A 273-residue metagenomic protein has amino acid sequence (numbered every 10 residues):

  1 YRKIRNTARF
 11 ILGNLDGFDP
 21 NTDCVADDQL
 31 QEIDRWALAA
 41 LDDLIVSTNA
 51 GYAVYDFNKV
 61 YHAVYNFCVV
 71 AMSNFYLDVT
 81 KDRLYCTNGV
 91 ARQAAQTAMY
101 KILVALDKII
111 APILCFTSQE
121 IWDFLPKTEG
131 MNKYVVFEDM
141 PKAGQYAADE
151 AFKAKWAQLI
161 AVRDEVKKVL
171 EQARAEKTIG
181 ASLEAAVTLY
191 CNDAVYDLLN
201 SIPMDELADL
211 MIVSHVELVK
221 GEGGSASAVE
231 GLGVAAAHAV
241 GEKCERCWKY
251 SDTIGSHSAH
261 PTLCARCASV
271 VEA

Functional and structural regions predicted by a protein language model:
R2-L12, E32-D43, H62-R83: Core structural elements
I4, M72, C115, L170 (+1 more regions): Residue-level signal for inorganic ion chemistry
F18-N49, L77-V169, A173-D197, V216-A235 (+1 more regions): Acidic, turn-prone loop/beta-hairpin segments
T48, Y52-K59: Short helix-adjacent coil turns
V240-K243, H260: Short metal-coordination and nucleic-acid-contact micro-motifs, chiefly zinc-binding Cys/His arrays
C244, C264-C267: Short cysteine-rich clusters marking metal-coordination/redox-active sites
Y250-T253, V270: Cys/His-rich metal-chelating microdomains
T253-T262: Short linker/helix segments within small regulatory modules
